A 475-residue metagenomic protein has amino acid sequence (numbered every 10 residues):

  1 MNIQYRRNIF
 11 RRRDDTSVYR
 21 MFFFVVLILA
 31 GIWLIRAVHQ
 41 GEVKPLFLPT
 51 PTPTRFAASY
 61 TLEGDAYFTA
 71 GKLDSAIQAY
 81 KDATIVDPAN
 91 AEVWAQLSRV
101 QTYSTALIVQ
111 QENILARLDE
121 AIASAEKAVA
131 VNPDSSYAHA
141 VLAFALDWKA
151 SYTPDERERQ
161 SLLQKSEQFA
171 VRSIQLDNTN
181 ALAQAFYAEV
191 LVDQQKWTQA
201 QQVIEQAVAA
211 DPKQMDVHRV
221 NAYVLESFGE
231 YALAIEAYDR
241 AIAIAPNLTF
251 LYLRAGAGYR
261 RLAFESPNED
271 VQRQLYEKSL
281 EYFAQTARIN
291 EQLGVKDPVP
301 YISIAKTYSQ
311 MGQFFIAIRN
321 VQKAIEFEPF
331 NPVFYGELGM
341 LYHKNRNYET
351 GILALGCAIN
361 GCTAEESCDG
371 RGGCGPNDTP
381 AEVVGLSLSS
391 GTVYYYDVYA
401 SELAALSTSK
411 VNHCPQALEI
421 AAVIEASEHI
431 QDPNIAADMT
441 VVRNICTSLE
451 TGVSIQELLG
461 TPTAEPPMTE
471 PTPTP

Functional and structural regions predicted by a protein language model:
V26-G31, V43-L48, E277-K278, N290 (+2 more regions): Terminal, low-structured helical/coil segments at or just beyond the last alpha-helical repeat
R55-V86, Q96, Y103-I114, Y152 (+2 more regions): Alpha-helical segment of the N-proximal tetratricopeptide repeat
A57-A58, A91-E92, S136-A140, A181-L182 (+6 more regions): Helix-start (N-cap) detector for alpha-helical repeat units in TPR-like alpha-solenoids, especially tetratricopeptide
D65, R99, Y103-A106, F144 (+8 more regions): Residue-level recognition of tetratricopeptide repeat
T69, Y103-S104, W148-Y152, D193 (+6 more regions): Register position in tetratricopeptide repeats
V86, V131, L176, A210 (+5 more regions): Structural marker of alpha-solenoid helical repeat scaffolds
Q96, V141, F186, V220 (+5 more regions): Canonical tetratricopeptide repeat
